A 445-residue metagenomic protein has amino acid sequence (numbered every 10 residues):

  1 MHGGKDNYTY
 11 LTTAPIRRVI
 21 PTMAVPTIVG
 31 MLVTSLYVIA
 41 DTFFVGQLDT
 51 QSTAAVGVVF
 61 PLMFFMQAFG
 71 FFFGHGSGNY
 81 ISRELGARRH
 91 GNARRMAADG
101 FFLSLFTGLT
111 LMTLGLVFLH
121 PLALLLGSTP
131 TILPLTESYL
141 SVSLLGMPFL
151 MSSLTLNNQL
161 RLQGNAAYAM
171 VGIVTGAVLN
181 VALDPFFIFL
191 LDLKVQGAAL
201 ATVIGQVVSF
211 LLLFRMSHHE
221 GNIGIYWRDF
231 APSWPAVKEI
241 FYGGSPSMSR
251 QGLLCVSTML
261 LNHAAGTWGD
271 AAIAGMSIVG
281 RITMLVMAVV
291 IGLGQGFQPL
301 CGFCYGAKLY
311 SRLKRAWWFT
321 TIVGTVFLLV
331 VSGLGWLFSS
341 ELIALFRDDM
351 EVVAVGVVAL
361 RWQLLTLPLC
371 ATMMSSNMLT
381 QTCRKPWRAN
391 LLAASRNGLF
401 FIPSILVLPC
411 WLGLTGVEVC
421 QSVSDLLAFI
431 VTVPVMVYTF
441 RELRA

Functional and structural regions predicted by a protein language model:
M1-A24, I81-P148, L190-S245, C301-T366 (+1 more regions): Short alpha-helical transmembrane segments in multi-pass integral membrane proteins
L11-F43, Q47-L48, F64-G76, Y80 (+6 more regions): N-terminal transmembrane alpha-helices
T22-D41, V142, S153, G176 (+4 more regions): Transmembrane helical elements of multi-pass membrane transporters/channels
L32, L36-A54, A123-P130, F186-L193 (+5 more regions): Helix-terminus/linker motif at the lipid-water interface of multi-pass membrane proteins
V33, Y37, M66, G70 (+16 more regions): Residue-level hotspots within pore-lining transmembrane alpha-helices of multi-pass secondary transporters
T53-T113, L150-A169, G275-S339, C370-A389: Small-residue-rich hydrophobic transmembrane alpha-helices
F65-A68, M112, N180-P185, S209-F214 (+4 more regions): Hydrophobic transmembrane alpha-helices of multi-pass small-molecule transporters
G74, S143-R161, A169-A177, A198-L211 (+4 more regions): Short runs within selected transmembrane alpha-helices of multi-pass transporters and secretion channels
